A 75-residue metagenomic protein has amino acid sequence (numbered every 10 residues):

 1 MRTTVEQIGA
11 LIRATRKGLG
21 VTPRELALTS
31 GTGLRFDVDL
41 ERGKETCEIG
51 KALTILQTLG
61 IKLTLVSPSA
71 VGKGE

Functional and structural regions predicted by a protein language model:
M1-G18: A short, Lys/Arg-rich alpha-helix, primarily the initiator
R2, E45-I49: Alpha-helix boundary/capping and short turn/kink residues
L11, T22, E48-K51: Residues that mark the N-terminal boundary/hinge immediately upstream of a DNA-recognition element
K17, L28, Q57: Short polybasic/polar patches that bind polyanions
V21-V38: Short alpha-helical DNA-recognition segment
E45-T46, Q57, T64-E75: Short, charged recognition helix plus adjacent turn of helix-turn-helix-like nucleic-acid-binding domains
A52-L56: Hydrophobic micro-packing sites on short alpha-helices
